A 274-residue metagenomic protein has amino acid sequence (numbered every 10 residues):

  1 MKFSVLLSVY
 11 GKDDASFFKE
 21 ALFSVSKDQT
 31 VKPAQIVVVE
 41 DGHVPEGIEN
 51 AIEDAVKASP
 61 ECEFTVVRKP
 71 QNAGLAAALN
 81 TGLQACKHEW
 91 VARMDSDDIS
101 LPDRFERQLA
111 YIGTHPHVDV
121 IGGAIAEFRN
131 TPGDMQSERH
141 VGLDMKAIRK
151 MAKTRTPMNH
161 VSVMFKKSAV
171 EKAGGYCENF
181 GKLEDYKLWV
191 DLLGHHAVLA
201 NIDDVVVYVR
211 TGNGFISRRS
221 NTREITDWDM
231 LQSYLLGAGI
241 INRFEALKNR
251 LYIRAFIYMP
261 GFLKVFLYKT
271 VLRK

Functional and structural regions predicted by a protein language model:
M1-S220: Nucleotide-sugar donor-binding/catalytic module of glycosyltransferases that assemble extracellular/cell-envelope
R218-K274: Non-catalytic, C-terminal membrane-associated alpha-helical segments of glycosyltransferases
